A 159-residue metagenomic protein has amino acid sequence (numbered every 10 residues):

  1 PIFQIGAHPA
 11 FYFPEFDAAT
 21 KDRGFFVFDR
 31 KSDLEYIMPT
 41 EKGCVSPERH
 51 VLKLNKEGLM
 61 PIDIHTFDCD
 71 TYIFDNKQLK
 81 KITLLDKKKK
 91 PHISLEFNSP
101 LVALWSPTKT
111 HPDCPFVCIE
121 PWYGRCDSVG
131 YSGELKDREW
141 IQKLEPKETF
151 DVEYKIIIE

Functional and structural regions predicted by a protein language model:
I2, A10-F13, D17-N98: Active-site/ligand-binding surface loops and adjacent short beta/alpha elements that line catalytic pockets across
I5, K80-I82, V117, V152-Y154: Hydrophobic residues positioned within well-ordered beta-strands of beta-sheet architectures
H8, I119, K147: A residue-level signal for conserved active-site and pocket-lining positions in enzyme catalytic cores
P9-F13, Y123, I156-I158: Beta-strand elements of well-folded, non-transmembrane domains
L85-C126: Glycine-rich active-site loops that engage anionic ligands at enzyme catalytic sites
V129-K136: Short, structured beta-strand/loop micro-motifs enriched in basic residues and often containing a Trp
Q142-I158: Short Pro-Gly-centered flexible turn/kink motifs
